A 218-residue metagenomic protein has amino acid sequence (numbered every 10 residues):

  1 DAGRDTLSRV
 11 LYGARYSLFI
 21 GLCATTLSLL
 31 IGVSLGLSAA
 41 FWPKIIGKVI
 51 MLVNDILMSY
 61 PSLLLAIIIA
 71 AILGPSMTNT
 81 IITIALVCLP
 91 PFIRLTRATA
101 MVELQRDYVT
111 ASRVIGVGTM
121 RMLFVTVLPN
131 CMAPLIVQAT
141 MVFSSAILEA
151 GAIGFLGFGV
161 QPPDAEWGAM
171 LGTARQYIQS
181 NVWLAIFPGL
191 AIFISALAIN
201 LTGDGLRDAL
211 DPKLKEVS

Functional and structural regions predicted by a protein language model:
D1-S218: Alpha-helical transmembrane segments of integral membrane proteins, especially multi-pass inner/plasma-membrane
